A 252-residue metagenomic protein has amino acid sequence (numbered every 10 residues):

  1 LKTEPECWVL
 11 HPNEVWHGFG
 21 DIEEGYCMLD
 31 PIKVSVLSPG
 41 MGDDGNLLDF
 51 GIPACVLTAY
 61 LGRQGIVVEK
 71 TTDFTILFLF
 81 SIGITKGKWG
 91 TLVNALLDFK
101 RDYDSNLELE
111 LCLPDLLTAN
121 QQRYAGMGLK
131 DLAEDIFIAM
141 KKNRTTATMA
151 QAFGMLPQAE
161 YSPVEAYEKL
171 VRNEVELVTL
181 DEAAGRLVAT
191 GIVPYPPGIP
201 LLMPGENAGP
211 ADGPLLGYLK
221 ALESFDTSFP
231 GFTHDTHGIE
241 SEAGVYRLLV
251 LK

Functional and structural regions predicted by a protein language model:
L1-K252: Non-catalytic terminal extensions of PLP-dependent enzymes
